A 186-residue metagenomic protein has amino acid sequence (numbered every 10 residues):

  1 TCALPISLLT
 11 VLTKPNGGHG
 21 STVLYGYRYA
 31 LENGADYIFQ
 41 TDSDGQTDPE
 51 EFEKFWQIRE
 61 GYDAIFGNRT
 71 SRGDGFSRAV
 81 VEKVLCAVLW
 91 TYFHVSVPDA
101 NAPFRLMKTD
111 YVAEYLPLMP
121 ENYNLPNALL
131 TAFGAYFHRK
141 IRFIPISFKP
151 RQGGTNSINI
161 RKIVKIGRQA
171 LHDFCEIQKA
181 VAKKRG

Functional and structural regions predicted by a protein language model:
A3-N33: Conserved donor nucleotide-binding strand/loop of the catalytic core
N16, S43-G45, R69-R72: Short, ordered loop/turn segments at secondary-structure junctions
G18-Y27, Q46, G75-R185: Conserved catalytic loops of nucleotide-sugar-dependent glycosyltransferases that act on lipid-linked
R28, E32, Q57, Y136: Short, well-ordered alpha-helices that flank and scaffold nucleotide-derived cofactor binding pockets
A35-D36, G61-A64, R139: Short, high-confidence coil segments that cap the C-terminus of an alpha-helix and link into the following beta-strand
A35-Q46: Short beta-strand-to-loop acidic/aromatic patch adjacent to the donor-nucleotide binding site
T41, F66-N68, I144-I146: Short glycine/serine/threonine-enriched helix-capping/active-site loop that flanks the nucleotide-sugar donor pocket
E53-F76: Conserved donor NDP-sugar-binding/catalytic core segment of glycosyltransferases
